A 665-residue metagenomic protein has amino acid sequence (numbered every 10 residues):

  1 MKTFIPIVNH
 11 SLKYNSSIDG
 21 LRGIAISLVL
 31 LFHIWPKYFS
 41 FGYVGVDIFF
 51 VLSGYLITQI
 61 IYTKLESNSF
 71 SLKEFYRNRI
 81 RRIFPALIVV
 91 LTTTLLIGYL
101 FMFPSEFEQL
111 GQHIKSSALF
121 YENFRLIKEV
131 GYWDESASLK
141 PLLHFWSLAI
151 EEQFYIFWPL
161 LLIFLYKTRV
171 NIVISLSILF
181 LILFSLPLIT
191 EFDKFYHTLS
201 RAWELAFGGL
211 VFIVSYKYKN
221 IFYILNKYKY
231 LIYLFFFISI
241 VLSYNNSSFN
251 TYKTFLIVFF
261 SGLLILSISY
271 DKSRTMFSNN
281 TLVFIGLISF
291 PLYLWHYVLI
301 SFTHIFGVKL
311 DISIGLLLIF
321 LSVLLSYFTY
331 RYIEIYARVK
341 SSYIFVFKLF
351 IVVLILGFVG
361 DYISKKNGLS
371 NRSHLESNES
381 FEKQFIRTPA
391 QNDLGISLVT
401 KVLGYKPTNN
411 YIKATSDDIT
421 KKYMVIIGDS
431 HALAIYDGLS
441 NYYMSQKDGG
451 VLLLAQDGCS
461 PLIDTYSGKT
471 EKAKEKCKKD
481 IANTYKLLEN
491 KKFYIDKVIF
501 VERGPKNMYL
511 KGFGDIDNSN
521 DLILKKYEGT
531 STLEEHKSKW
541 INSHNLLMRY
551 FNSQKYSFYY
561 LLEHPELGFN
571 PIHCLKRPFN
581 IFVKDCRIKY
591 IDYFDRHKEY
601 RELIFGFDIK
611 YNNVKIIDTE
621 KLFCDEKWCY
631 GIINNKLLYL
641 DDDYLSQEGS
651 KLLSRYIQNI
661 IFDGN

Functional and structural regions predicted by a protein language model:
K2, F306-I314, V323-L324, R331 (+1 more regions): Extracellular/periplasmic envelope-modification machinery, especially enzymes that add or remove acyl/ester groups on
K2-I344, K348-G357: Membrane-interface helix/loop caps of multi-pass membrane proteins
